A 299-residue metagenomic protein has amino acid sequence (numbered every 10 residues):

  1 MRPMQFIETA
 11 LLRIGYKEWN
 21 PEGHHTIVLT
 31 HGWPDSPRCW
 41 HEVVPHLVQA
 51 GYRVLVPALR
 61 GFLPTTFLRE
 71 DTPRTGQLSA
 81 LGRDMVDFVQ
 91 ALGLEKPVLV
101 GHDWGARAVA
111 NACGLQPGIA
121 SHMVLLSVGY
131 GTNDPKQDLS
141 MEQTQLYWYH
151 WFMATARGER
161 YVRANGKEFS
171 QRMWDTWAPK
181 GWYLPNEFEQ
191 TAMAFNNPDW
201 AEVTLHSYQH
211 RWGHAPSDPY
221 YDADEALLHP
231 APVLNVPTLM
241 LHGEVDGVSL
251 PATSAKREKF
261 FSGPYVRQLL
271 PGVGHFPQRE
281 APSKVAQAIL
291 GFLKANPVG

Functional and structural regions predicted by a protein language model:
M1-R13: N-terminal cap/lid segment of alpha/beta-hydrolase-fold proteins
M4-F6, V54-V56, M240, R267-L269: Conserved beta-strand scaffold positions in the cores of enzyme catalytic domains, especially in NTP/NDP-utilizing
L12-I14, T26, F62-V100, W104-Q268 (+1 more regions): Flexible "cap/lid" subdomain of the alpha/beta-hydrolase fold that forms the substrate-access gate
E18-F67: Conserved HGGG/HGGXW glycine-rich cap/lid loop of the alpha/beta-hydrolase fold
G32, D103, R279: Conserved acidic functional residues
V273-P282: Catalytic histidine-centered segment of alpha/beta-hydrolase-like enzymes
I289-G299: Short, hydrophobic alpha-helical segments
